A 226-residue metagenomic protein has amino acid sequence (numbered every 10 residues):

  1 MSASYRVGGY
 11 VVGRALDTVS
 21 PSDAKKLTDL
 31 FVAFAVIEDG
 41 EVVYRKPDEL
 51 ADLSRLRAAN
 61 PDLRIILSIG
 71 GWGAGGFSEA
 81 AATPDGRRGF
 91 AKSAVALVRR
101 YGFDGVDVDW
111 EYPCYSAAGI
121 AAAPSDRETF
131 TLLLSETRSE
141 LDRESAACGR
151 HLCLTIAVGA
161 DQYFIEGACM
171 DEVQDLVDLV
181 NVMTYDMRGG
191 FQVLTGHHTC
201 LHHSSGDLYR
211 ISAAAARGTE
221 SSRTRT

Functional and structural regions predicted by a protein language model:
M1-V98, Y115, S125, E136: Glycan-recognition patch characteristic of GH18 chitinases/ENGases and related GlcNAc/peptidoglycan-binding proteins
V7-G9, L30-V32, I65-I69, V106-V108 (+3 more regions): Hydrophobic faces of well-ordered beta-strands that scaffold small-molecule active sites in alpha/beta enzyme cores
V11, W72-G73, D107, H198 (+1 more regions): Compositionally biased, intrinsically disordered low-complexity regions
V19-D23, L56-A59, R99-R100, R143-C148 (+1 more regions): Surface-exposed acidic, glycine-flexible loop patches that form ligand/cofactor-binding and adhesion interfaces
S22-T28, V32, G86-W110, A168-D186: Structural recognition of alpha->loop->beta junctions
D39-D48, P113-T226: Substrate-binding surface in catalytic domains of secreted glycosidases
D62, F103, G149-H151: Short secondary-structure junction motifs
